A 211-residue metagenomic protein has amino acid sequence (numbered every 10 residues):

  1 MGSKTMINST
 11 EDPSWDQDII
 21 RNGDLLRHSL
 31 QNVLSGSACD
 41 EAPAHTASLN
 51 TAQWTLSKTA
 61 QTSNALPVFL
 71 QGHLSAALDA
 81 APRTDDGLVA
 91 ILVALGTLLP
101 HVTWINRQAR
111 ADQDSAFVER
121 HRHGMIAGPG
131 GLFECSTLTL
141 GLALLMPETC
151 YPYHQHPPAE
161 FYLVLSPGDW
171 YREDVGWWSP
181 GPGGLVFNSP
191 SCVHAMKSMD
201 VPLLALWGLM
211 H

Functional and structural regions predicted by a protein language model:
M1-T5: Short, Lys/Arg-enriched N-terminal segments with co-localized hydrophobic residues within the first ~10-30 amino acids
M6-I7, S14: Extended repeat-based interaction scaffolds and adjacent low-complexity, acidic/S/T/P-biased segments that form broad
I19, G23-S136: A short, N-terminal "cap"/entry segment at the start of jelly-roll beta-barrel domains of the cupin/DSBH fold
E119-P129, T139-H156, P190-S191: Conserved short histidine dyad/triad with adjacent acidic residue
C135-T137, H156, D200: A generic fold-level signal
L144-P147, E173, S179-V193, K197-D200: Conserved metal-binding segment of the jelly-roll/cupin
L145, P152-P182: A short beta-strand-loop-beta hairpin characteristic of the jelly-roll/cupin
E160-L163, V201-H211: A short hydrophobic beta-strand segment most commonly corresponding to one strand of the jelly-roll/cupin
